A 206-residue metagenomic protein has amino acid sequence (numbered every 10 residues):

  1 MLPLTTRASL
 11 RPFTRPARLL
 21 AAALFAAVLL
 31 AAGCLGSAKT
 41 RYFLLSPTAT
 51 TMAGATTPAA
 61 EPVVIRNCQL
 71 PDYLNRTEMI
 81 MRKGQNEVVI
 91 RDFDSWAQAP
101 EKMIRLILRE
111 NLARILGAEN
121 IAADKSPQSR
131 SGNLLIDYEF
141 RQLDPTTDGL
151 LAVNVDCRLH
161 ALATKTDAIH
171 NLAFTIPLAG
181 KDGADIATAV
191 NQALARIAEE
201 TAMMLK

Functional and structural regions predicted by a protein language model:
P3-A21: Bacterial N-terminal signal peptides that target proteins for export
A21-A32: Bacterial N-terminal signal peptides
C34-E101: A structural "domain/chain start" motif
L35-A53, P58-A59, E110, I115-A163 (+1 more regions): Surface-exposed short loop/turn segments
C68, R82-G84, R158, L162 (+1 more regions): Generic beta-structure capping elements
V88-A97, A163-R196, M203: Short secondary-structure boundary motifs at beta->alpha junctions and helix caps
